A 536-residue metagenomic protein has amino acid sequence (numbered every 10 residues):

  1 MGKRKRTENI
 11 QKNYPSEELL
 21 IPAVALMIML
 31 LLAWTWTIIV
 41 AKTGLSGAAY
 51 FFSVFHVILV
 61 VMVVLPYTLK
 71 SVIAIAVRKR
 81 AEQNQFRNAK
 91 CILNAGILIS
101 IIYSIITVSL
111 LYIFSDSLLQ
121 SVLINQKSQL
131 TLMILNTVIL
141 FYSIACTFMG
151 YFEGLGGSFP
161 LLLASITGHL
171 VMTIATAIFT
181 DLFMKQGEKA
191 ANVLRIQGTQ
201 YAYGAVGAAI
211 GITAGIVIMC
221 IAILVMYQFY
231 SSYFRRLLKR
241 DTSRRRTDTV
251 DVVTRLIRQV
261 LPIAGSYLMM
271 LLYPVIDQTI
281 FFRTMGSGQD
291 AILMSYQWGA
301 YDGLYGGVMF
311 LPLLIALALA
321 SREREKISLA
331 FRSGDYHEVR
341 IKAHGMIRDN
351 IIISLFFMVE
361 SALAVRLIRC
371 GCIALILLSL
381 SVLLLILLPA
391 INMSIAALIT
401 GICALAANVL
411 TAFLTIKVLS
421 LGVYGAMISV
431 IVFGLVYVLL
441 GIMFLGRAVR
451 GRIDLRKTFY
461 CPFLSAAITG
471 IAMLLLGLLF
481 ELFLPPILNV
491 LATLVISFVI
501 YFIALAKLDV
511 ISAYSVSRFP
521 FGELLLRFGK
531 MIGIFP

Functional and structural regions predicted by a protein language model:
M1-W34, R87, C91, S243-Y267 (+1 more regions): N-terminal membrane topogenesis motif
G2, G477-P536: Membrane-proximal transmembrane or re-entrant/amphipathic helices at the cytosolic face
G2, I10-S71, V108, I139 (+1 more regions): Signature of the first transmembrane helix
E17-A33, T37, I212-M219, I223-Y227 (+2 more regions): Transmembrane helical elements of multi-pass membrane transporters/channels
Y67-E82, L313-D335: Helix-loop junctions and terminal segments of transmembrane helices in multi-pass membrane transport/translocation
D116-L135, I352-I376: Interfacial segments at transmembrane-helix termini and the short loops linking adjacent helices
Y142-A164, I373-C403: Membrane-interface junctions at transmembrane-helix termini in multi-pass inner-membrane proteins
F159, H169-A222, I395, L405-L439 (+2 more regions): Membrane-interface helix-loop junctions in multi-pass transport and translocation proteins
